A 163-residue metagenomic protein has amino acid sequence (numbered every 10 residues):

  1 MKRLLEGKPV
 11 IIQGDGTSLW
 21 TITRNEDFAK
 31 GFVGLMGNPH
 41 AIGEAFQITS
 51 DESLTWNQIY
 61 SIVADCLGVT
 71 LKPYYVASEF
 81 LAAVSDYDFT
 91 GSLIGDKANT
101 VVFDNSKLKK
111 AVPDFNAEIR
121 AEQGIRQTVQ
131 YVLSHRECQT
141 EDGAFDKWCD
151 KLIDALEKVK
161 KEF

Functional and structural regions predicted by a protein language model:
M1-Q13, V69-Y74, S106: A short C-terminal helix-loop "cap" of Rossmann-like NAD(P)-dependent dehydrogenase/epimerase domains
G7, N38-P39, A111, Y131-H135: Generic structural signal for alpha-helix termini and adjacent loop/cap motifs
Q13-M36, G43-E44, Q58, Q123: Substrate-positioning beta->alpha
S18, D114-E118: Short strand->helix junction
T23, L54, F103, I119: Residue-level signal for the nucleotide or nucleotide-sugar donor/cofactor binding architecture
N25, A83-F115, S134-C138: Conserved C-terminal active-site "lid" loop/helix of NAD(P)H-dependent oxidoreductases that clamps the redox cofactor
G34-L93, N105, K110, Q127 (+3 more regions): Mid/C-terminal beta-alpha module of Rossmann-like enzyme folds, strongest in SDR-family dehydrogenases/epimerases
R120-T128: Short linear loop/turn motifs
